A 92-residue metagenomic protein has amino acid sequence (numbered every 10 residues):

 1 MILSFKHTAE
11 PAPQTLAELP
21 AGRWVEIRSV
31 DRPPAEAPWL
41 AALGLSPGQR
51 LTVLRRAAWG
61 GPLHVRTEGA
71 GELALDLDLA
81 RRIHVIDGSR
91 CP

Functional and structural regions predicted by a protein language model:
M1-P92: Compact, glycine-rich, soluble single-domain proteins
